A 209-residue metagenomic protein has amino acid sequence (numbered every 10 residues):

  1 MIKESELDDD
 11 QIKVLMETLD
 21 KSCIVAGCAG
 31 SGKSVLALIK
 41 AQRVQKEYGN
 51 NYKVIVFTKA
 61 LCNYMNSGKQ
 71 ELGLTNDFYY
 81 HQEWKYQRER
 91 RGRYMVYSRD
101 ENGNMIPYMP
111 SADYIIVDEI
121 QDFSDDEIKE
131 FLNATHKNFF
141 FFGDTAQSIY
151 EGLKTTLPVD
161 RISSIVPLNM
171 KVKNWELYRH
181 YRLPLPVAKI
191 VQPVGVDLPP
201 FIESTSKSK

Functional and structural regions predicted by a protein language model:
I2-L72, N76, H81-R88, M109-P110 (+1 more regions): Conserved helicase motor core of SF1/SF2 NTP-dependent helicases
Y94-P110: Mid-core helix/loop region of P-loop NTP-binding domains shared across ATPases and GTPases
